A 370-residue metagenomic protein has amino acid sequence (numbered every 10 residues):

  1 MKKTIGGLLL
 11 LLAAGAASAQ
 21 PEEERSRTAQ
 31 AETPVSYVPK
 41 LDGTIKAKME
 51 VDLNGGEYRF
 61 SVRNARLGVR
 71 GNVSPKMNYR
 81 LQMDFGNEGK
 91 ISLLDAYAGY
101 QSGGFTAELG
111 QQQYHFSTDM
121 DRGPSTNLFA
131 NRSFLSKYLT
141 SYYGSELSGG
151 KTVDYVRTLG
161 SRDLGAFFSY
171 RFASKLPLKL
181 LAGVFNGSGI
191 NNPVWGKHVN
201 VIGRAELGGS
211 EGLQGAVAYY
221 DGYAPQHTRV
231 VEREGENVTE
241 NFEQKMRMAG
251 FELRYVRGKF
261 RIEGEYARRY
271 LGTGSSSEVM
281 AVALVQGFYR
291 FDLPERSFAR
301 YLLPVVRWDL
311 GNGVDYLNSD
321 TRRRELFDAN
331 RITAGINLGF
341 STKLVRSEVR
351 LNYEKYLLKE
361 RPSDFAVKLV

Functional and structural regions predicted by a protein language model:
M1-T28, L139: Cleavable N-terminal export/targeting peptides
T4-I5, E24-R25, K48, T333 (+1 more regions): Residue-level detector of intrinsically disordered/flexible regions characterized by low predicted structural confidence
G6-G7, A13-G15, G183, G215 (+2 more regions): Small side chains
Q30-G187, G196-V199, E206-G215, D221 (+3 more regions): Outer membrane beta-barrel
N54, Y100, L213-V370: Outer-membrane beta-barrel pore domains
Y155, G189-P193, G203, E240 (+1 more regions): Short helix-to-loop capping/linker segments positioned immediately adjacent to catalytic or ligand/cofactor-binding
G183-N192, H227-G235: Active-site-proximal beta-alpha loop/turn segments in soluble metabolic enzymes
